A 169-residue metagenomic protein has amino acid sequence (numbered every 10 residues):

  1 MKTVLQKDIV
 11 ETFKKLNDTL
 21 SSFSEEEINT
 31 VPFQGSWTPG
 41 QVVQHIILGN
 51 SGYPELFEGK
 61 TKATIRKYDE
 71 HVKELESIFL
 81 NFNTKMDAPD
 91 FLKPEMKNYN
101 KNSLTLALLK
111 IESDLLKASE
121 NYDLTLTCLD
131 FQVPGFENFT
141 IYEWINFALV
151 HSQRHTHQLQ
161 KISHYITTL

Functional and structural regions predicted by a protein language model:
M1, I9-I46: Long, hydrophobic N-terminal alpha-helical segment
M1-V4, L169: Basic/polar N-terminal segments that are highly enriched at the extreme N-terminus, encompassing both cleavable
Q6, E11, L16, L48 (+4 more regions): Soluble, non-transmembrane catalytic domains of enzymes that act on hydrophobic metabolites at membranes
K15, K110, D114-K117, R154 (+1 more regions): Residues on one face of amphipathic alpha-helical coiled coils
E26-E27, A88-M96, Q132-G135: A short small-residue
N29-F79, N121-L169: Short, contiguous alpha-helical
L75-L126: Acidic/histidine-rich alpha-helical segments that form the ligand environment of transition-metal centers
